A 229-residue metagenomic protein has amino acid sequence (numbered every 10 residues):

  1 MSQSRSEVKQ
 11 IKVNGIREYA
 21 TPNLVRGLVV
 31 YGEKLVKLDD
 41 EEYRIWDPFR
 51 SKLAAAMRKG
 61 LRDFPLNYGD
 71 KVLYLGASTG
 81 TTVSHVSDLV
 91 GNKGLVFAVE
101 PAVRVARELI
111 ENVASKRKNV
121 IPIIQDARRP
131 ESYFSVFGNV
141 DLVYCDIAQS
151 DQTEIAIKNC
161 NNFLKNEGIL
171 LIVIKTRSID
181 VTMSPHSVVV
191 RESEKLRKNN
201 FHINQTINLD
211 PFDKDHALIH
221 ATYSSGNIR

Functional and structural regions predicted by a protein language model:
M1-R44: N-terminal auxiliary segments of SAM/dcSAM-dependent transferases
S2-R5, V105-E108, K158-S225: C-terminal substrate-binding/active-site "lid" region of AdoMet-derived donor-dependent transferases
R5, R26, V30-E33, D47-K71: Conserved alpha-helix/loop element of class I SAM-dependent methyltransferases that forms part of the SAM/SAH-binding
M57, G76, V143, A221: Residue-level signature of catalytic and energy-coupling elements of molecular machines, predominantly ATP/GTP-dependent
N67, V90-G91, F163-E167: Helix-to-beta-strand junctions that scaffold the AdoMet/dcAdoMet cofactor pocket in Class I SAM-dependent enzymes
N67-S78, L95-F97: Conserved class I S-adenosyl-L-methionine
S78-N92: Conserved SAM-binding loop of SAM-dependent methyltransferases across substrates and taxa, primarily the Class I
F97-Q152: S-adenosyl-L-methionine
